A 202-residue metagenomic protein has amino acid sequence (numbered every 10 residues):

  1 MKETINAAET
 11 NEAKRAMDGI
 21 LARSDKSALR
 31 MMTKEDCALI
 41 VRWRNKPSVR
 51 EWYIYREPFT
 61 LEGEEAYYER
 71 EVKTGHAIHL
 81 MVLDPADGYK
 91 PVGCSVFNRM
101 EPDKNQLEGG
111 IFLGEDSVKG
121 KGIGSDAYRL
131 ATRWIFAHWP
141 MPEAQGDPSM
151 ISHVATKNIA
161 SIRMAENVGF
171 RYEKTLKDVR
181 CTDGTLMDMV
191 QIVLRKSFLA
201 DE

Functional and structural regions predicted by a protein language model:
M1-L39, R44, H79, A86-E202: Acyl-donor (CoA/ACP) binding surface of acyl/acetyltransferases
M32, V41, R56-T60, T74: Generic, well-ordered alpha-helical segments
S48-E69: Conserved GNAT-fold acetyl-CoA-binding loop/helix
G63-Y68, V72, D188-I192: Short amphipathic alpha-helical patches
E69-M81: A short helix-loop-beta-strand connector motif used in the catalytic cores of GNAT acetyltransferases and, in some
